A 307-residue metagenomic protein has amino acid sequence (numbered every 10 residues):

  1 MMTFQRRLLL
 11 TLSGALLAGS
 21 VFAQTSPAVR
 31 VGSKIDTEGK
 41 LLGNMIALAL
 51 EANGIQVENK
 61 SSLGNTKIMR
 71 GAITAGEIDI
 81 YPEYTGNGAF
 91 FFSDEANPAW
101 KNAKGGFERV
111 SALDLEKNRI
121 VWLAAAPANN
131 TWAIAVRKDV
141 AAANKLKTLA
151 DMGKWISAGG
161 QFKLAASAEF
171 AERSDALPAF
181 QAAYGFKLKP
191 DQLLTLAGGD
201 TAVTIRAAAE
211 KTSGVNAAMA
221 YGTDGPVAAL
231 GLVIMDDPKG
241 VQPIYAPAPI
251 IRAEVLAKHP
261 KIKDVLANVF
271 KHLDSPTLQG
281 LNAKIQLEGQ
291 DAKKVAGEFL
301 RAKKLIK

Functional and structural regions predicted by a protein language model:
R6-L10: N-terminal export leaders
F22-R30, D151-K163, R301, L305-K307: Immediate post-signal peptide segment of exported/extracytoplasmic ligand-binding proteins
T25-E38, I55-S61, G160-A165: Short, well-ordered beta-strand elements
T37-Q56, P178, A182-Y184: Short, polar/charged alpha-helical segment
F92-L123, K187, T212-G214, G225-K239: Ligand-binding "clamshell"
K104-K163, K271-S275: A conserved helix-loop-strand patch within extracytoplasmic ligand-binding domains of the periplasmic binding
W132-A142, Y245-H259: A bilobed periplasmic-binding-protein/Venus flytrap-type ligand-binding module shared by bacterial periplasmic
A158-D237: Ligand-binding pocket segment of bilobal, Venus flytrap-like solute-binding proteins
